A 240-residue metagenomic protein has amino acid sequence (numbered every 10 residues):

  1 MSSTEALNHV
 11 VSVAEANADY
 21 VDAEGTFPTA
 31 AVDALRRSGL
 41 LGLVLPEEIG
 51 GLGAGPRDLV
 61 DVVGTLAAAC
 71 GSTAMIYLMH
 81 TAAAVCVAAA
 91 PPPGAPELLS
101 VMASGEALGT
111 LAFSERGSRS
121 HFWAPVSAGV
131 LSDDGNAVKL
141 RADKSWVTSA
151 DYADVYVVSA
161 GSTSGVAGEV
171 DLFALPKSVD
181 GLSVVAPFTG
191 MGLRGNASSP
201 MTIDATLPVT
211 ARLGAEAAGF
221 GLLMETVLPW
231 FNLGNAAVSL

Functional and structural regions predicted by a protein language model:
S2-D61, L233-L240: Alpha-helical interface subdomain recognition
T29-R37, G42-D143, T148: Glycine-rich flavin
A90-P92, S132-G135, G161-G165, K177-D180 (+1 more regions): Short loop segments at secondary-structure junctions
A95, D143-S145, V185-G190, L233: Glycine-rich, charged/polar anion/phosphate-binding loops that engage phosphate groups from diverse ligands
A107, W123-P125, Y152-D154, E169 (+2 more regions): A generic structural signal for well-ordered coil/turn residues at beta-strand boundaries that shape enzyme active-site
H121, T148-A150, L182-V184, T210-L213: Short helix/loop capping segments that flank catalytic or ligand/cofactor-binding pockets
A137, D143-S183: A short core secondary-structure module
G190-L240: Glycine-rich beta->alpha junctions and the first turn(s) of the following alpha-helix
